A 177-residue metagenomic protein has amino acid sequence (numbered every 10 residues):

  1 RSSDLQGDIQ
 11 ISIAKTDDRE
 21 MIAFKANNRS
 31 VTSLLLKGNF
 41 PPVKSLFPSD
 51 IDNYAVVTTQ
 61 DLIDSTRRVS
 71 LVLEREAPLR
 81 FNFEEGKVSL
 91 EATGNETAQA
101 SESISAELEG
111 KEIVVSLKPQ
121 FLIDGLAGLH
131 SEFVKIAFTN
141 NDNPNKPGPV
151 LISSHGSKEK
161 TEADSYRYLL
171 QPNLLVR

Functional and structural regions predicted by a protein language model:
R1-L36, I51-R177: DNA polymerase processivity clamps
N39: Glycine-rich, pocket-lining loop/helix-strand segments that form or immediately flank
P42-V43: Specificity-determining recognition surfaces
L46-D50: Short hinge/gating elements
